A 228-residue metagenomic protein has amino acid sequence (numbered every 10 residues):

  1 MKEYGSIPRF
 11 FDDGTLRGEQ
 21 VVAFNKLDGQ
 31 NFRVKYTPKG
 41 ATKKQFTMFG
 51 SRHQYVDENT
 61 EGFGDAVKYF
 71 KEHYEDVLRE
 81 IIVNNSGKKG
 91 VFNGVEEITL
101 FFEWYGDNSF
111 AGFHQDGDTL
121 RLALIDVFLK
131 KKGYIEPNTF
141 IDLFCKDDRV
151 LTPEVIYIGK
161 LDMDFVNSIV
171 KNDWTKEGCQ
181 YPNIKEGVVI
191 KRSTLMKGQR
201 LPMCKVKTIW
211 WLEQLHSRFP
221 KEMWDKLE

Functional and structural regions predicted by a protein language model:
M1-E228: Core nucleotide-handling region used for phosphoryl-transfer chemistry
